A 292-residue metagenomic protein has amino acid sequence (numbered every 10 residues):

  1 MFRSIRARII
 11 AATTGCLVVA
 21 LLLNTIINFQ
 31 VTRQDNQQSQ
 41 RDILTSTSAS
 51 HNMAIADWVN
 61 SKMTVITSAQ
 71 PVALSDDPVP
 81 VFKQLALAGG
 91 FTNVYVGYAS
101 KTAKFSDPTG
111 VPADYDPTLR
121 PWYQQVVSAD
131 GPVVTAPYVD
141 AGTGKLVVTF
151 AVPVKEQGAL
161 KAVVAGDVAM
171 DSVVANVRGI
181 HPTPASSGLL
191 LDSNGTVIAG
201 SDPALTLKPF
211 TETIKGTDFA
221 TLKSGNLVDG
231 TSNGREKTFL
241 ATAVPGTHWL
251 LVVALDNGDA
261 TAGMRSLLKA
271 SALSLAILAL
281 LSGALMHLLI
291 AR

Functional and structural regions predicted by a protein language model:
M1-Q34, A272-L281: Extreme N-terminal signal-anchor transmembrane helix of membrane signaling/transducer proteins, especially in bacteria
I10-A11, N28-W58, A260, M264 (+2 more regions): Juxtamembrane interface helices immediately C-terminal to a transmembrane segment
T13, V252, N257-R292: Cytoplasm-proximal transmembrane signaling helix
D42-V133: Extracytoplasmic/periplasmic sensory segments of membrane signal-transduction proteins
D76-G90, V163, D167-T206, I214: Solvent-exposed, extracytoplasmic
V81, P108-V139, D202-D229: Extracytoplasmic/periplasmic sensor domains and loops in membrane signaling proteins
F105-G179, P184: Extracytoplasmic/periplasmic ligand-binding sensor regions of membrane-associated signaling proteins
P203-L205, P209-A270: Extracellular/periplasmic juxtamembrane segments that couple receptor/chemosensory ectodomains to their
